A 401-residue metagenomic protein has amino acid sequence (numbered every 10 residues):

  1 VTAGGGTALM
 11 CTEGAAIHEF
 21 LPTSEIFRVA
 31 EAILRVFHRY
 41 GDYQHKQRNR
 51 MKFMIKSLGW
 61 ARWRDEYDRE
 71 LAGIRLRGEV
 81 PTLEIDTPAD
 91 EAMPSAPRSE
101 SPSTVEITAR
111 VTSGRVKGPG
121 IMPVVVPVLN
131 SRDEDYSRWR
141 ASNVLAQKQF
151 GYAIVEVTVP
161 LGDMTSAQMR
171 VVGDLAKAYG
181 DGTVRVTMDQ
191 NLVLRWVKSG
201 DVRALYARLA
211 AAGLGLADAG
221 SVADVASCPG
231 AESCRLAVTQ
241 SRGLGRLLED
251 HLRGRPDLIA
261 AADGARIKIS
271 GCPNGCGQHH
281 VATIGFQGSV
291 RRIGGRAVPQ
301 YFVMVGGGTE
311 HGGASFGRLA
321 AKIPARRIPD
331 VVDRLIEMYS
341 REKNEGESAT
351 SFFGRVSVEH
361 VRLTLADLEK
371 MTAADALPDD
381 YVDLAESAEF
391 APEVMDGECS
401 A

Functional and structural regions predicted by a protein language model:
V1-A401: Peripheral terminal and linker regions in Fe-S/redox and tRNA-modifying enzymes
